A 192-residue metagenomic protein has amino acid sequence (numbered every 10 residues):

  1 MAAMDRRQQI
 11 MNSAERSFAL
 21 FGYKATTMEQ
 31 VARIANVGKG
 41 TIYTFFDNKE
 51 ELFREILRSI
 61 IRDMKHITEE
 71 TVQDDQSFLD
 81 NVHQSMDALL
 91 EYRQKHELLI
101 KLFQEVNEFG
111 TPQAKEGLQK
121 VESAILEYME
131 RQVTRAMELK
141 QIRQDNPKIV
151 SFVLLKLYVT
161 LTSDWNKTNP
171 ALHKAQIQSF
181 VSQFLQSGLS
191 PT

Functional and structural regions predicted by a protein language model:
M1-F21, A25-V37, E50-E51: Basic, helix-initiating cap at the start of DNA-binding domains
A19, Y43-D47, E55, S59: Base-recognition residues in the alpha-helical recognition helix of bacterial helix-turn-helix
L20-K24, D75, H96, L139: Short coil/turn segments at alpha/beta junctions that flank glycine-rich nucleotide-binding fingerprints
G40: Key DNA-contact positions within bacterial/archaeal DNA-binding proteins
E55, E69-K95, V150-L154, A175: Hydrophobic alpha-helical connector segments
R62-K65, E69, Q113-L139, K148-F152 (+2 more regions): Amphipathic alpha-helical packing segments from all-alpha helical-bundle domains
A88-E91, E127-L139, K156-L157, D164-T192: C-terminal peripheral helix-coil segments that are non-catalytic and often amphipathic
L90-E130, K167: Short secondary-structure transition hinges
